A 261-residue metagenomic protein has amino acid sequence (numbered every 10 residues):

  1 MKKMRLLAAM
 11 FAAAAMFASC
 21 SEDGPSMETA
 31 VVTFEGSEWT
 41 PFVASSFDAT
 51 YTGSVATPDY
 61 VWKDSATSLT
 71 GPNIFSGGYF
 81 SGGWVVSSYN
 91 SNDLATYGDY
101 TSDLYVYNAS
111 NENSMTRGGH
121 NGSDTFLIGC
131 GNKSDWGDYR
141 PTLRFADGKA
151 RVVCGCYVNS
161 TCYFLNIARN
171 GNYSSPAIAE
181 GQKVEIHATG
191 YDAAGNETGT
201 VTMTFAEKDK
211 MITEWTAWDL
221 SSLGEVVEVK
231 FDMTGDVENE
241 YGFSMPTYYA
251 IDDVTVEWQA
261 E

Functional and structural regions predicted by a protein language model:
K3-L6, A14-P41, W258-E261: Bacterial Sec-dependent N-terminal signal peptides
M27-R140, G148: N-terminal targeting leaders for non-cytosolic proteins
P141-R144, D219: Short, T/G/N/S-enriched strand-turn elements that build extracellular solenoid repeat scaffolds
G148-G155, E225-V226: Extended extracellular/luminal ectodomain segments enriched in beta-structured repeat modules
Y157-N159, S175-P176: Short edge beta-strand/loop segments characteristic of extracellular beta-sandwich folds
V158-F164, D232-V237: Generic short beta-strand segments
I167-I186: Short coil-to-beta strand junction motifs in C2/discoidin
E180-E261: Terminal, low-complexity interaction segments
